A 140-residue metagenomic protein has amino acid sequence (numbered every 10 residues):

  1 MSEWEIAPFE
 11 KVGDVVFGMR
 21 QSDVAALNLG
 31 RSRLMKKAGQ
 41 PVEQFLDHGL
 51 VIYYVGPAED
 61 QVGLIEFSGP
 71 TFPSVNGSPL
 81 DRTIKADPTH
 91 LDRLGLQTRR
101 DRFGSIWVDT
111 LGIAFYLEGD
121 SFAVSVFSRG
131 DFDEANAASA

Functional and structural regions predicted by a protein language model:
M1-A140: Short helix/turn-capping signatures at newly exposed starts of structured segments
